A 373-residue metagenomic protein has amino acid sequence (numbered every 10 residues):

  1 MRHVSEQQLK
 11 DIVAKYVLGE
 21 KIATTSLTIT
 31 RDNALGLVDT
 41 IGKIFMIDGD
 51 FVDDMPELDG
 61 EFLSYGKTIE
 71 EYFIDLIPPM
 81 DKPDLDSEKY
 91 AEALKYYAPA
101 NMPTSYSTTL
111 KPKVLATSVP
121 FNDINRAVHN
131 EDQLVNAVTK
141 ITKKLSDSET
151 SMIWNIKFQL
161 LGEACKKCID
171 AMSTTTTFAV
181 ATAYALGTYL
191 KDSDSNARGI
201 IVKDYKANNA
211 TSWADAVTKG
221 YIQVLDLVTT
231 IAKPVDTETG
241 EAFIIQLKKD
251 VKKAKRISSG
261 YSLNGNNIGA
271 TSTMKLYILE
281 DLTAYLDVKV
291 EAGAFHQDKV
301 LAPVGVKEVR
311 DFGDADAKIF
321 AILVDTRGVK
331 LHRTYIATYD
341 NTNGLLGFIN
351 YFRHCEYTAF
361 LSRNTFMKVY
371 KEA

Functional and structural regions predicted by a protein language model:
M1-V38, Y285-A373: Extended, compositionally biased alpha-helical segments that mediate assembly or anchoring
V4, T25-D32, G36, D132 (+5 more regions): Alpha-helix boundary/N-cap detector
L35-T117: Assembly/oligomerization interface modules of large self-assembling protein complexes
D50-F51, D147-W154, F158, G260 (+2 more regions): Intrinsically disordered or highly flexible coil/loop and linker segments, enriched in small and charged/polar residues
M102-S173, I349-Y351: Long, contiguous amphipathic alpha-helices that act as assembly "spine/axial" helices in icosahedral shell and virion
R126-N130, A207, R363: Flexible metal-binding regulatory segments at protein termini and peripheral loops
T174-D226: Tryptophan-rich substrate-binding surfaces of secreted polymer-degrading and adhesive proteins
A185, S193-D194, A214-T338: Extended oligomerization regions of viral-like shell subunits
